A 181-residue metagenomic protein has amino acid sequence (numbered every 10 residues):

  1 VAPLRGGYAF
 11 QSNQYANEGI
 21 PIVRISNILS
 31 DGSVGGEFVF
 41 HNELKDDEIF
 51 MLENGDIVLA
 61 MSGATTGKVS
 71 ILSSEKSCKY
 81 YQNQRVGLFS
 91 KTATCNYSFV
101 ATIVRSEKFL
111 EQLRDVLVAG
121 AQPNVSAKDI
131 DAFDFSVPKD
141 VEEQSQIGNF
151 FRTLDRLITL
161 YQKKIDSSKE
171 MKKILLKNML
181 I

Functional and structural regions predicted by a protein language model:
V1-I181: Feature detects amphipathic, helix-rich regulatory segments
